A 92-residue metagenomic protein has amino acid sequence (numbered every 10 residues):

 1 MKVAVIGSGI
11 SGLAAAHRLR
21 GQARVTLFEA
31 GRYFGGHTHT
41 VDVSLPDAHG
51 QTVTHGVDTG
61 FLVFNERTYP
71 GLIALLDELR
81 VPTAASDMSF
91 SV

Functional and structural regions predicted by a protein language model:
M1-A4: Extreme N-terminal starter segment of soluble prokaryotic enzymes
I6, R20-P46: Glycine-rich FAD pyrophosphate-binding loop
G12: N-terminal Rossmann-fold NAD(P) dinucleotide-binding loop
R18-L19, L76: Hydrophobic alpha-helical packing residues
A48-V92: Dinucleotide-binding Rossmann-like beta1-alpha1 core, especially the glycine-rich loop that anchors the ADP
